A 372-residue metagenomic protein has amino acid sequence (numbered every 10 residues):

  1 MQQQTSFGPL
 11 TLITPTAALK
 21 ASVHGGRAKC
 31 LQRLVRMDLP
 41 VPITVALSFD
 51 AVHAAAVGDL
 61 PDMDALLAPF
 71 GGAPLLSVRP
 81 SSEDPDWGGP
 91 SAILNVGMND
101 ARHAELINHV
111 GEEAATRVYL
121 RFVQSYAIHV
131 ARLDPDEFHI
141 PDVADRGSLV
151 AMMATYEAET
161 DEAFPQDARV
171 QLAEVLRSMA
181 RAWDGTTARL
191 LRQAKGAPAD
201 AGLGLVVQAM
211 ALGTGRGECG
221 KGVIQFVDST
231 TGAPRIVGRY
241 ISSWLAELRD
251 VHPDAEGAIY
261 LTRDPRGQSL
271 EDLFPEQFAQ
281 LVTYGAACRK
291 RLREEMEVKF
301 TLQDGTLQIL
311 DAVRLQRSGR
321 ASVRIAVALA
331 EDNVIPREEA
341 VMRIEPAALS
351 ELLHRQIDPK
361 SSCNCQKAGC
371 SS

Functional and structural regions predicted by a protein language model:
M1-C370: Nucleotide/phosphate-binding sheet-loop regions of phosphoryl- and nucleotidyl-transfer enzymes
